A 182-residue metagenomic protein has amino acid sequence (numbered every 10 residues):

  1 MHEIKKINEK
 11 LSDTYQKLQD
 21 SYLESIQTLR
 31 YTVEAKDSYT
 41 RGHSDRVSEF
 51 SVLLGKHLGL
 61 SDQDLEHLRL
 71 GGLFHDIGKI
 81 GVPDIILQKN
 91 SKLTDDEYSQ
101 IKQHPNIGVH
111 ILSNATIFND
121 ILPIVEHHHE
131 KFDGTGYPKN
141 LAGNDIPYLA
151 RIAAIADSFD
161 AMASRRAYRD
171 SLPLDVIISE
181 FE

Functional and structural regions predicted by a protein language model:
M1-K6, K10: Juxtamembrane or sensor-core-proximal signal-transducing alpha helices that couple sensory domains to cytosolic
K10, Q16, L23-E182: Metal-dependent catalytic cores of enzymes that make or break cyclic nucleotides and related phosphoester linkages
